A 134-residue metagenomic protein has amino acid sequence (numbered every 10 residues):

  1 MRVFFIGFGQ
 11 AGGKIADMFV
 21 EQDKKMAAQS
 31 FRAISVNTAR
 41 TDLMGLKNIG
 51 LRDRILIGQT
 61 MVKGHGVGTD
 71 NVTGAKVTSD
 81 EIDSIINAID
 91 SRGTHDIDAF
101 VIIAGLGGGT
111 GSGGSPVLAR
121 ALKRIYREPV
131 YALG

Functional and structural regions predicted by a protein language model:
M1-G134: Tubulin/FtsZ superfamily GTPase core signature
